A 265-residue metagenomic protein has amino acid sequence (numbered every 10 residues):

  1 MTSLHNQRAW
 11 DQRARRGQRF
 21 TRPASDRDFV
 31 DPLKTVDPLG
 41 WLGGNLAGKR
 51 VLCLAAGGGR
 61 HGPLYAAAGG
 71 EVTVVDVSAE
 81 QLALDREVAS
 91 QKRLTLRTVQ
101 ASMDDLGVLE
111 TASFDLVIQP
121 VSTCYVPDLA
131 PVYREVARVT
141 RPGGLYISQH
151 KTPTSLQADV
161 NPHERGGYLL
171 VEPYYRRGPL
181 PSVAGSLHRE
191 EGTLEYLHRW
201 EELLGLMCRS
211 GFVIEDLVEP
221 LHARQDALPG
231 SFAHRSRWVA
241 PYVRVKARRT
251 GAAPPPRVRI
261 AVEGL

Functional and structural regions predicted by a protein language model:
M1-A47, R60-L64, V88: Conserved class I S-adenosyl-L-methionine
R50-L106: Class I SAM-dependent methyltransferase SAM/SAH-binding core
D104-V117: A short acidic, Gly/Pro-enriched loop at the edge of an enzyme's catalytic core that lines a small-molecule cofactor
D115-A130: A short SAM/SAH-binding and catalytic strip from SAM-dependent methyltransferases
A130-L145: A short glycine-rich, Lys/Arg-flanked "PGG" loop and its adjoining helix->strand segment in the class I
L145-S182: Conserved class I S-adenosyl-L-methionine
S148-N161, L187-E202: Acceptor-substrate binding/catalytic loop of class I
L194-V218: Short alpha-helix
